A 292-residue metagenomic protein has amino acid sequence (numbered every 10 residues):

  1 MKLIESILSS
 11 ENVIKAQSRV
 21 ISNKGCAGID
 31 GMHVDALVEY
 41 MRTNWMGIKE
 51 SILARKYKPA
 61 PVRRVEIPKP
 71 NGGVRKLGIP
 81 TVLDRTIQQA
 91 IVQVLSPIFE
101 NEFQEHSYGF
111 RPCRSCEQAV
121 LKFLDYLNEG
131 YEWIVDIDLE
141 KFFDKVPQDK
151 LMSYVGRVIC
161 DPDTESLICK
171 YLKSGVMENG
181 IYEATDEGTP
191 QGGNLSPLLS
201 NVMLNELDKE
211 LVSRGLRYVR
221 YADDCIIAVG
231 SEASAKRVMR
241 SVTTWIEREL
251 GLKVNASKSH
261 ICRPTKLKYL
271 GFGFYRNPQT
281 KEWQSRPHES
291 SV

Functional and structural regions predicted by a protein language model:
M1-S6, F123, S285-P287: A ubiquitous short alpha-helical element
M1-Y40, M46: Non-catalytic, polymerase-adjacent accessory regions of viral genome-replication enzymes
I7, T81-V82, V229: Conserved residues at beta->alpha junctions
L8-G25, V62-R64, Q93-I98, N128 (+1 more regions): Short, compositionally biased low-complexity segments
A16-V20, A90, L167-L172: Short alpha-helical scaffolding segments that buttress acidic/His motifs in well-ordered protein cores
A27-N101, E105, F110: Active-site substrate-recognition loop segments, prototypically the cytochrome P450 B′-helix/B-C loop
S51-E66, P70, E102-K268: Conserved polymerase palm-domain catalytic core
F272-V292: Active-site and adjacent loop segments of nucleotide-processing enzymes that use two-metal-ion phosphate chemistry
